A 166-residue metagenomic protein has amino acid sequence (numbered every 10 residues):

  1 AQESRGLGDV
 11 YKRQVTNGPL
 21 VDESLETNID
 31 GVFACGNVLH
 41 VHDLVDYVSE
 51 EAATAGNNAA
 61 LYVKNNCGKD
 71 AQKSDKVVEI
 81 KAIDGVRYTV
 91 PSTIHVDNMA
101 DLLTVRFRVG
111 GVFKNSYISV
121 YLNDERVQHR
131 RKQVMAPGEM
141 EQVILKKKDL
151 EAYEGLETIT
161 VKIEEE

Functional and structural regions predicted by a protein language model:
A1-Y11: Single conserved hydrophobic/aromatic residue that forms the stacking wall/gate of nucleotide- or nucleobase-binding
L7, V32, N37: Gly/Ser/Thr-rich helix-start
D9, S49-E51, Y121-E125: Short, solvent-exposed amphipathic alpha-helical segments in soluble enzyme and RNA/protein-processing domains
K12-V32: FAD-binding beta-loop-beta segment adjacent to the flavin cofactor pocket
R13-N17, H42-D43, T54-N57, Q128-R131 (+1 more regions): Short, surface-exposed linear patches
E23-S24, C35-V38, I163-E166: Fold-independent oxyanion-binding glycine-rich loops and adjacent beta-strand/coil segments at enzyme active sites
C35-K73, E79-I80: A conserved FAD-binding loop/helix module that cradles the flavin
L61-E166: Rossmann-like nucleotide/phosphate-binding core characteristic of flavoprotein oxidoreductases
